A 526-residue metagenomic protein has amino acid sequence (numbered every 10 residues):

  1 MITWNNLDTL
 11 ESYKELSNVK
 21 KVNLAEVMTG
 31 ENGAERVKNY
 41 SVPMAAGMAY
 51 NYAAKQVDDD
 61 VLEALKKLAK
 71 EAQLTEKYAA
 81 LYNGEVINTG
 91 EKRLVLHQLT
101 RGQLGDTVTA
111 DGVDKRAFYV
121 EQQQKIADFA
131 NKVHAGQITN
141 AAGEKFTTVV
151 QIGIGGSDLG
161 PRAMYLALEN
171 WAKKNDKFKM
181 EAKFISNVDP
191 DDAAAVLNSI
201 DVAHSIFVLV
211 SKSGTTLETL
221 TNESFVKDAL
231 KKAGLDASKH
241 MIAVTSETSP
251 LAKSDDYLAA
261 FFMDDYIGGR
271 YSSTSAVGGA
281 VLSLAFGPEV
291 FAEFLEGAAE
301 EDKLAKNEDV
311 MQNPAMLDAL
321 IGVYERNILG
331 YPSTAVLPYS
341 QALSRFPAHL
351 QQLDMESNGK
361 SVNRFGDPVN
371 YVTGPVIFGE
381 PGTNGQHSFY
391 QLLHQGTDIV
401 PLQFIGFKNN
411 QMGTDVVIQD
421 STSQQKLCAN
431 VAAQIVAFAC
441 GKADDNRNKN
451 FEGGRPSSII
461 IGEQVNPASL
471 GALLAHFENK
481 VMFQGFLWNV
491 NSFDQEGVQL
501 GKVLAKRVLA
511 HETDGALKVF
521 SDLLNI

Functional and structural regions predicted by a protein language model:
W4-A142, Q419-C428, A439-C440, Q484 (+2 more regions): Extended, charge-enriched "interface" segments that sit outside catalytic cores
S12, R36, V57-L65, K77 (+18 more regions): General structural feature for long, well-ordered alpha-helical segments within catalytic domains of soluble enzymes
D128-G136, A142-E308, R507-A510: Glycine-rich phosphate-binding loops that contact phosphosugars or nucleotide phosphates
T147-G155, F207-S213, S333-S340, I377 (+1 more regions): Short glycine-rich or small-residue beta-strand-to-loop segments that form or flank ligand, phosphate, metal/Fe-S
M164-E169, N198-V202, S224-V226, L350-N358 (+3 more regions): Short, solvent-exposed amphipathic alpha-helical segments in soluble enzyme and RNA/protein-processing domains
A229-T414, G453, L500-L504, L509-I526: Active-site phosphate/pyrophosphate-binding segments
G413-K449: Acidic, Ser/Thr-rich peripheral helices and adjacent loops at domain boundaries
S458-I526: C-terminal helical/tail subdomains of lipid-metabolizing enzymes
